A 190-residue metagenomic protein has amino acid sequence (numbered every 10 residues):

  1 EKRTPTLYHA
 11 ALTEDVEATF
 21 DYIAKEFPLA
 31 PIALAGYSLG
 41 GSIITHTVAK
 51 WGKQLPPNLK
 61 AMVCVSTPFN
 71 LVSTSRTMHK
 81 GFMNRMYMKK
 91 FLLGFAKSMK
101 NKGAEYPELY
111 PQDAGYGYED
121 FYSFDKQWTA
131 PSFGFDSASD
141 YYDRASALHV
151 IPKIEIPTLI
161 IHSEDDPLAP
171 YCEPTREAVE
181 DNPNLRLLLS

Functional and structural regions predicted by a protein language model:
E1-A33: Catalytic nucleophile-loop/oxyanion-hole region of alpha/beta-hydrolase and closely related hydrolase-like folds
K25, L29-S132: Alpha/beta-hydrolase-fold enzymes
G36, H162, L185-R186: Polytopic alpha-helical membrane proteins, predominantly small-molecule transporters/carriers
Q127-V150: Active-site nucleophile elbow and catalytic-triad environment of alpha/beta-hydrolase enzymes
I154, I160-H162, D166: Short beta-strand/loop motif that positions the catalytic acidic residue of the alpha/beta-hydrolase fold
D165, P174, P183: Flexible, acidic glycine-rich loops studded with aromatic residues
P170-A178: Short, surface-exposed loop/helix-turn segments at secondary-structure junctions that function as lids/hinges flanking
E180-S190: Catalytic histidine neighborhood in serine/cysteine hydrolases with alpha/beta-hydrolase-type architecture
